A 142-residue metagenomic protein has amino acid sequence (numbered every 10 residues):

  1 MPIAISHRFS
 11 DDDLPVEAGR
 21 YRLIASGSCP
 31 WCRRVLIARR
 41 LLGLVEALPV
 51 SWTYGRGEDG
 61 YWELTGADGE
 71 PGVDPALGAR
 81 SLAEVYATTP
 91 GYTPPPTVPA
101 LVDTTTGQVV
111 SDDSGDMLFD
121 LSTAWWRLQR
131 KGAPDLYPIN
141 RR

Functional and structural regions predicted by a protein language model:
P2-R142: GST-like domain detector, emphasizing the conserved glutathione-binding G-site in the N-terminal thioredoxin-like
